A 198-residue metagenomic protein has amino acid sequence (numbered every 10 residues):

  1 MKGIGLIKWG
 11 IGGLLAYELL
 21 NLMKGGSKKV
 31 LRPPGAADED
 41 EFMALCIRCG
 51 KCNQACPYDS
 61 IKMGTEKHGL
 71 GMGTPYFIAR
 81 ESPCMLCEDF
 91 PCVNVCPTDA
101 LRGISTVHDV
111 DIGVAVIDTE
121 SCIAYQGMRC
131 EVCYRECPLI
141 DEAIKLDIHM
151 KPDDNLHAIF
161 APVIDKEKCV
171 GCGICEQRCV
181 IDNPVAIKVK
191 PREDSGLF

Functional and structural regions predicted by a protein language model:
M1-F198: Non-ligating segments of multi-cofactor redox enzymes
